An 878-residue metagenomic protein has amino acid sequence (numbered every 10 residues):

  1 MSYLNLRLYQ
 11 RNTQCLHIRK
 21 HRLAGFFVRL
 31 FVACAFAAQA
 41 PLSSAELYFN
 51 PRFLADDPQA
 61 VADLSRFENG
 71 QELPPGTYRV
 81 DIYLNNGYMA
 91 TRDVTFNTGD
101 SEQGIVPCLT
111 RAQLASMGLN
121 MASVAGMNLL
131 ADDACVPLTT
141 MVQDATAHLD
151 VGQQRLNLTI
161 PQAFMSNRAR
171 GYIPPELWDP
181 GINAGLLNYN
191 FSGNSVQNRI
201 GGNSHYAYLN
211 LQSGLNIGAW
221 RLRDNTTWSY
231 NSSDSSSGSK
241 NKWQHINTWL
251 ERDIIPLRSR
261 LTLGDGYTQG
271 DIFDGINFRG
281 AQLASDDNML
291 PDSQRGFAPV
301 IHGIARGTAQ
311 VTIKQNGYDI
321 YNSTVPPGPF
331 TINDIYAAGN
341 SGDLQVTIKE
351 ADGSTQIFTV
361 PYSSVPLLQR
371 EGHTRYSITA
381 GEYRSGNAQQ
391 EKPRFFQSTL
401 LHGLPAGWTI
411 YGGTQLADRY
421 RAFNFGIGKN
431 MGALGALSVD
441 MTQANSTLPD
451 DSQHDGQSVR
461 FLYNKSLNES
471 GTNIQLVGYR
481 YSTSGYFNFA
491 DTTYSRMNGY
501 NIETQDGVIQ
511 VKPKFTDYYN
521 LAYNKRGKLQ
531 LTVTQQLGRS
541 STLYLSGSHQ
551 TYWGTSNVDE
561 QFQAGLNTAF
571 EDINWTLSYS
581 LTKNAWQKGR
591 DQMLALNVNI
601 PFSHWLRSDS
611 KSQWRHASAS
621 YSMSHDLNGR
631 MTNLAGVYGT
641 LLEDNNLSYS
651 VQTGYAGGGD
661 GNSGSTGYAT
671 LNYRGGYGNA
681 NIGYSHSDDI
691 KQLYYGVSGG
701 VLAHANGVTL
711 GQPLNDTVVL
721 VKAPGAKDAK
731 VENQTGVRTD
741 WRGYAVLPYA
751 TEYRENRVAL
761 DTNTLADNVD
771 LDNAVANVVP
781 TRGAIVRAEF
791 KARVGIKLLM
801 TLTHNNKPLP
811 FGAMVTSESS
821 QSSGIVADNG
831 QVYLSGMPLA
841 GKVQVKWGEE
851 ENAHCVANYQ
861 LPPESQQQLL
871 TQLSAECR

Functional and structural regions predicted by a protein language model:
S2-R11, I18-R19, F27-F297, D626-L702: Post-signal-peptide, soluble extracytosolic/periplasmic N-terminal scaffold domains of envelope/secretory systems
F67-G70, Y83-L84, I173-L177, V300-T308 (+3 more regions): Structural motif
R111-S116, Q345-I348, A669, R754-L765 (+1 more regions): A short, solvent-exposed beta-strand micro-motif common in secreted/extracellular proteins
G118-N120, F164, D761-V775, W847-Q860: A short, solvent-exposed loop/turn motif at the edges and junctions of modular extracellular/periplasmic domains
R155-T159, P366-Q369, A774-G795, Y859-R878: Extracellular beta-sheet/turn segments enriched in Thr/Pro/Gly and aliphatic residues
Q162, G181-R199, W220-S232, L261-D265 (+13 more regions): Transmembrane beta-strand segments that form the barrel wall of outer-membrane beta-barrel proteins
W178-P180, H205-G218, K242-I255, K392-A406 (+11 more regions): Feature captures outer-membrane beta-barrel proteins of Gram-negative bacteria and organelles
V511-T516, A522-E818, S823, A827-Y833 (+1 more regions): Exposed, low-structure sequence patches enriched in small/polar residues
